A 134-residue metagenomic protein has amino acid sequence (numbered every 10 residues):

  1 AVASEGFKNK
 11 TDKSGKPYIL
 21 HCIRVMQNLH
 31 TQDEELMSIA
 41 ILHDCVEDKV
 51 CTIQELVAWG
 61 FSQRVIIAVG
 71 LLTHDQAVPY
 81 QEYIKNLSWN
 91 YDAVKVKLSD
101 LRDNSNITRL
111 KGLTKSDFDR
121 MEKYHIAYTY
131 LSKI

Functional and structural regions predicted by a protein language model:
A1-I134: Active-site helical microenvironments for divalent-metal-assisted chemistry
